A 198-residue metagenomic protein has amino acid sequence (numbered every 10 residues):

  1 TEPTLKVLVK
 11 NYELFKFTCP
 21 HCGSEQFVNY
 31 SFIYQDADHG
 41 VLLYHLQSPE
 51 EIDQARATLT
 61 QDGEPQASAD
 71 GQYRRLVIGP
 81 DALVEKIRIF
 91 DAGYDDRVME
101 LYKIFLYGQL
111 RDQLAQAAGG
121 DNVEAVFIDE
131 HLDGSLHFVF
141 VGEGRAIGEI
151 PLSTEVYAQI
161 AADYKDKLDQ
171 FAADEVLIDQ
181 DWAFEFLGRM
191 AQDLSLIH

Functional and structural regions predicted by a protein language model:
T1-E50: N-terminal cysteine/histidine-rich coordination modules
L42-W182: Long, contiguous alpha-helical scaffold regions
W182-L187, A191: Charge-rich, low-complexity alpha-helical/coiled-coil-prone intrinsically disordered regions that flank or link
I197-H198: Conserved small/polar residues in nucleotide/adenosyl-binding loops
